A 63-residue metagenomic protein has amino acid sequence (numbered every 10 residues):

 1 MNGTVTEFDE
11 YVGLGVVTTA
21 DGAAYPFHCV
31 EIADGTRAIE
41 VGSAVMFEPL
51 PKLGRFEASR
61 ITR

Functional and structural regions predicted by a protein language model:
M1, A23, G54-E57: Residue-level signal for beta-strand positions within conserved beta-sheet cores that form or flank
M1-E10: Structural detector for short beta-strands of small beta-barrel domains
E7, T19, E31, R60-R63: A residue-level detector for short acidic-glycine micro-motifs
V12-V17: Short aromatic-glycine-enriched beta-strand elements
T18-A20, E48: A generic structural motif
A23-E31: A short macromolecule-binding patch
A33-M46: Short nucleic-acid-contacting surface segments enriched for D/E, G, S/T with interspersed K/R
L50-R63: OB-fold/S1-family single-stranded nucleic acid-binding modules
